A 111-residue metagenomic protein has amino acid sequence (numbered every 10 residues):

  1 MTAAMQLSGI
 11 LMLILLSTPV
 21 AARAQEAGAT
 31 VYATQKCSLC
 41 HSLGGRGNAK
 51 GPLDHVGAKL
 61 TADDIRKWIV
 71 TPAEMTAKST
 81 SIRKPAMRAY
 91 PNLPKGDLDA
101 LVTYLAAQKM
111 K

Functional and structural regions predicted by a protein language model:
M1-I10: Bacterial N-terminal signal peptides that target proteins for export
L13-A33: Electrostatic cytochrome c docking/interface patches
L16, T34, T71, T103-A107: Residues within well-ordered alpha-helical secondary structure of globular protein domains
Q25, V31-T34, R46-N48, K59-A62 (+2 more regions): Short sequence/structural segments immediately N-terminal
A33-T34, S42, H55, A89: Phosphate-coordinating loops and pocket residues in cytosolic domains that bind phosphorylated ligands
Q35-L43, I65, L101, L105: The canonical Cys-X-X-Cys-His
N48-V56, P72-A100, Q108: Axial heme c-ligation environment in periplasmic c-type cytochrome domains
A58-V70: Short microdomains enriched in Cys/His and/or Lys/Arg
